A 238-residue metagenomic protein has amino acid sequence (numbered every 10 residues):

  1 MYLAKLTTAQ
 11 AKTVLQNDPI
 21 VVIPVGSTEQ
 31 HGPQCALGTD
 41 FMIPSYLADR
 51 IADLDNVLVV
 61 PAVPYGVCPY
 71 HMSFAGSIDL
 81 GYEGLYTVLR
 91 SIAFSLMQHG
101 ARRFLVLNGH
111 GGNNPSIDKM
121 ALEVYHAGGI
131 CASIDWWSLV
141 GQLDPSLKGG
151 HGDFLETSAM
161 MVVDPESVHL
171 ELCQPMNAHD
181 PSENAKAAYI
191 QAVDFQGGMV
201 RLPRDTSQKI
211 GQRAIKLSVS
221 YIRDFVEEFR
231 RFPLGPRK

Functional and structural regions predicted by a protein language model:
M1-E83, T87-L105, G111-K238: Extended, histidine- and acidic-residue-enriched regions that form the cofactor-binding/catalytic faces
